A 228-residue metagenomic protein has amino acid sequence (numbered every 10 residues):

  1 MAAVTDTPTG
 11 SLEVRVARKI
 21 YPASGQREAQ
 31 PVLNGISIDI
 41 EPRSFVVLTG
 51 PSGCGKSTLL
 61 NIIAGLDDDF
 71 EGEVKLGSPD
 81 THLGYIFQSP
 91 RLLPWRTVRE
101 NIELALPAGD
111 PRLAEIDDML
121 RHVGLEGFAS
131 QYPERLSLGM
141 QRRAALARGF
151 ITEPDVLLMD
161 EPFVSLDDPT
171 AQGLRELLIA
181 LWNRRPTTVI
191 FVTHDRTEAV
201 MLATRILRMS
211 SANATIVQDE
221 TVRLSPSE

Functional and structural regions predicted by a protein language model:
T49-P51: The feature captures the beta-strand-to-loop junction immediately N-terminal to the Walker
A64: Helix-to-loop junction immediately C-terminal to a conserved catalytic motif
P111-F128, A180: Conserved ABC ATPase "signature" region
Y132-L136, M140: Conserved ABC ATPase signature
L146: Hydrophobic anchor residue at the start of the ABC signature
I151-D155: A short, proline-enriched helix->beta-strand linker immediately N-terminal to the Walker B motif in ABC-type P-loop
L157-E161: Catalytic Walker B motif of ABC-type/P-loop ATPase nucleotide-binding domains
